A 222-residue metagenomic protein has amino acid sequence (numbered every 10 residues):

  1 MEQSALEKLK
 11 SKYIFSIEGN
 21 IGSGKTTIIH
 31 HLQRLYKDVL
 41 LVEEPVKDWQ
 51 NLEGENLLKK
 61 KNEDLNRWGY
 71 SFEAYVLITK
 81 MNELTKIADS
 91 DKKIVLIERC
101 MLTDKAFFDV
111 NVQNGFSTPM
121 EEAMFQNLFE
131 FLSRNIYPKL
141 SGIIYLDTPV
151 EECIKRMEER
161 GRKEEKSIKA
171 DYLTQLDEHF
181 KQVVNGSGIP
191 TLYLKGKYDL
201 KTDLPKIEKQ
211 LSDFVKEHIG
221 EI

Functional and structural regions predicted by a protein language model:
I17: Hydrophobic anchor at the beta1->P-loop junction of P-loop NTPases
N20: P-loop (Walker A) phosphate-binding loop of NTP-binding proteins
K25: Conserved lysine of the Walker
I28-I29, Q33: Post-Walker A alpha-helix
R34-T79, F107-F108: Conserved substrate/cofactor phosphate-moiety recognition/catalytic segment in nucleotide-dependent phosphotransferases
W68-Y137: Glycine-rich phosphate-binding loop used to anchor ATP phosphates in small-molecule kinases, encompassing both
A106-E178: A glycine- and Lys/Arg-enriched "phosphate-lid" helix/loop adjacent to the NTP-binding pocket of small-molecule kinases
I154-I222: NTP-dependent small-molecule kinase module
